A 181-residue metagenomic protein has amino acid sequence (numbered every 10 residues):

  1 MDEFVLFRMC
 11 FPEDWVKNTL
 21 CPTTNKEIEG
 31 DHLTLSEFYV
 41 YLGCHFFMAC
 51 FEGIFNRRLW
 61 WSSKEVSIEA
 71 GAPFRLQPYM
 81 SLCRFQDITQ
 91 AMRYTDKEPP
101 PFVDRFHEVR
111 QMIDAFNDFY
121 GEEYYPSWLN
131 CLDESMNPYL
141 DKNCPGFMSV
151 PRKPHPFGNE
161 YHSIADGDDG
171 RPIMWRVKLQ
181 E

Functional and structural regions predicted by a protein language model:
M1-E181: N-terminal initiation segments
